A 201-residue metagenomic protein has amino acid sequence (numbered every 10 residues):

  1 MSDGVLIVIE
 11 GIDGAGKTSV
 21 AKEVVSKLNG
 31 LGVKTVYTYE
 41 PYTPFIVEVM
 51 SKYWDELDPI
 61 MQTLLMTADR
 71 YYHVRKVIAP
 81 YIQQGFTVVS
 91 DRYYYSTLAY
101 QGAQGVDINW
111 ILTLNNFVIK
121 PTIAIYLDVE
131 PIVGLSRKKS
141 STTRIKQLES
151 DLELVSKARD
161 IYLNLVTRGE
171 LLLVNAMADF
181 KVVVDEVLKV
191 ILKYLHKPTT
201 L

Functional and structural regions predicted by a protein language model:
S2, E23-V25, I132-L201: NTP-dependent small-molecule kinase module
L6: Walker A (P-loop) ATP-phosphate-binding motif of ABC ATPase nucleotide-binding domains
I9: Hydrophobic anchor at the beta1->P-loop junction of P-loop NTPases
I12: P-loop (Walker A) phosphate-binding loop of NTP-binding proteins
K17: Conserved lysine of the Walker
V20: Hydrophobic positions on the alpha1 helix immediately C-terminal to the Walker A/P-loop
L31-N116: ATP-dependent small-molecule kinase phosphotransfer cores that center on conserved nucleotide phosphate-binding segments
T97-D160: A glycine- and Lys/Arg-enriched "phosphate-lid" helix/loop adjacent to the NTP-binding pocket of small-molecule kinases
